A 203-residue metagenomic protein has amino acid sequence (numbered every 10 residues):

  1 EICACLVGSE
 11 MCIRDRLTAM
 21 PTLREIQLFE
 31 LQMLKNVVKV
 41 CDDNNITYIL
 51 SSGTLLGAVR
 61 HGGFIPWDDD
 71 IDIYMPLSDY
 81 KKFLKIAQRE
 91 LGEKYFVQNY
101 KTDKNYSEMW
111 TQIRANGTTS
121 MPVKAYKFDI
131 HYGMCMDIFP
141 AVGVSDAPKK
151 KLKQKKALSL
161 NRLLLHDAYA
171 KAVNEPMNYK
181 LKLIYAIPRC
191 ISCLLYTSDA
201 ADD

Functional and structural regions predicted by a protein language model:
E1-D15, Y196-A200: Single conserved hydrophobic/aromatic residue that forms the stacking wall/gate of nucleotide- or nucleobase-binding
C3, F64-I65, K127-F128: Short secondary-structure boundary/capping segments
T18-D42, A87-S145, H166-A170, N174 (+3 more regions): Conserved catalytic core of two-metal-ion nucleotidyltransferases
V38-I71, Y80: Active-site nucleotide-donor binding segment shared across nucleotidyl transfer reactions
Y74-P76: Acidic, His- and aromatic-enriched active-site or binding-groove loops in soluble protein domains that engage sugars
F83: Conserved SAM-binding loop
A147-Q154: A short secondary-structure junction signal
A157: Short, His- and charge-rich active-site/binding loops that engage polyanionic ligands
